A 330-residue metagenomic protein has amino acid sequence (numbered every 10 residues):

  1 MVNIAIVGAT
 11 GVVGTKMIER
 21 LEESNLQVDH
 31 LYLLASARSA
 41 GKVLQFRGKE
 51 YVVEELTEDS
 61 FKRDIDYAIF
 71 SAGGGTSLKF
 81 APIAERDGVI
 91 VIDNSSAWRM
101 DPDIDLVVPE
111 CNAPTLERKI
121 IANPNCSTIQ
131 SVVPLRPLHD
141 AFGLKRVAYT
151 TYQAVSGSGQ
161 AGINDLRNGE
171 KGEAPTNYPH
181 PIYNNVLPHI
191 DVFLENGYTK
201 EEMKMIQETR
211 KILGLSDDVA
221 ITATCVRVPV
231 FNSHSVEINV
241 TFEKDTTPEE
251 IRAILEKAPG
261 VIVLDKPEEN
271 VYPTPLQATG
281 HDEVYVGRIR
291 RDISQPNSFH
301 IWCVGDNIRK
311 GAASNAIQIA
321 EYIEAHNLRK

Functional and structural regions predicted by a protein language model:
M1-I182, D218-A220, V284-Y285, I289-Q295 (+3 more regions): N-terminal Rossmann-like NAD(P) cofactor-binding subdomain of oxidoreductases, focused on the glycine-rich
A68, V155-K330: Charged docking surfaces used in two-component/phosphorelay signaling
